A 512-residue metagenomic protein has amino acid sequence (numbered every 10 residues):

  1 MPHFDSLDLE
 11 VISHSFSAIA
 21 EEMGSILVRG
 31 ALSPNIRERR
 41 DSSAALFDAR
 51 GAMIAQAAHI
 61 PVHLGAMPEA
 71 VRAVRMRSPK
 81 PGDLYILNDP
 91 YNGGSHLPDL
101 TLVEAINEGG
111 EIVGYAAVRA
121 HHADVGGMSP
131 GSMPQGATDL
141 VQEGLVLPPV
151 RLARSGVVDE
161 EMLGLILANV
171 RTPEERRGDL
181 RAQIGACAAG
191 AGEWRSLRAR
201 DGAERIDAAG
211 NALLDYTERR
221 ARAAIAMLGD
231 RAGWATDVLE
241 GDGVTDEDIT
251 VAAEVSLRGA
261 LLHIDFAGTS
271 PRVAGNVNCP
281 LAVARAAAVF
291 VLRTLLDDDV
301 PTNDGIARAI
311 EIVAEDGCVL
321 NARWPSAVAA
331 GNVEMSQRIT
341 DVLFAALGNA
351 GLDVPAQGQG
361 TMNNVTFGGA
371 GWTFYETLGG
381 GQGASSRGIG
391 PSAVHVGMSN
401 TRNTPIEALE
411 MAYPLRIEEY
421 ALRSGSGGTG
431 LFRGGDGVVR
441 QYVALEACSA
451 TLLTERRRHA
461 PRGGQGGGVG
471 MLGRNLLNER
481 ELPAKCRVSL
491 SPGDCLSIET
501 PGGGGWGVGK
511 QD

Functional and structural regions predicted by a protein language model:
M1-P81, D89-E108, I112-D512: Glycine/proline-enriched, intrinsically flexible loops and inter-domain linkers
L84: Glycine-rich phosphate-binding loop of nucleotide-binding enzymes
